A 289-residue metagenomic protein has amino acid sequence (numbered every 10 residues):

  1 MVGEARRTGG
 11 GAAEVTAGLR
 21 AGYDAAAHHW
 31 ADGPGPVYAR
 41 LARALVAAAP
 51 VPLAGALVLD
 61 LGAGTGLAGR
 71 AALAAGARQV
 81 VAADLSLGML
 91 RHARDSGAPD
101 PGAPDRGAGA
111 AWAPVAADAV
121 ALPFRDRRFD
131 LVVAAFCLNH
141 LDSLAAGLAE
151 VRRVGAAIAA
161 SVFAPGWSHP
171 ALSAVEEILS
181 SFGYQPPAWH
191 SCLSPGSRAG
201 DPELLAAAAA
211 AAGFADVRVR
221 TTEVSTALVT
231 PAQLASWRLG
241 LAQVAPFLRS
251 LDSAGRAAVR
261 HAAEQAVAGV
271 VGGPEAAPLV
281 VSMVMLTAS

Functional and structural regions predicted by a protein language model:
V2-L53, L67-A71, M89-H92: Conserved class I S-adenosyl-L-methionine
G3, Y38, T65-L67, G196-S289: Conserved Class I S-adenosyl-L-methionine
A49-V58, V175: Mobile, glycine- and charge-enriched loop segments and immediately flanking short secondary-structure elements within
L57-L61, T65-L122: Class I SAM-dependent methyltransferase SAM/SAH-binding core
V120-L131: A short acidic, Gly/Pro-enriched loop at the edge of an enzyme's catalytic core that lines a small-molecule cofactor
L131-L144, A164: A short SAM/SAH-binding and catalytic strip from SAM-dependent methyltransferases
A145-A157: A short glycine-rich, Lys/Arg-flanked "PGG" loop and its adjoining helix->strand segment in the class I
A159-Q185: Conserved class I S-adenosyl-L-methionine
